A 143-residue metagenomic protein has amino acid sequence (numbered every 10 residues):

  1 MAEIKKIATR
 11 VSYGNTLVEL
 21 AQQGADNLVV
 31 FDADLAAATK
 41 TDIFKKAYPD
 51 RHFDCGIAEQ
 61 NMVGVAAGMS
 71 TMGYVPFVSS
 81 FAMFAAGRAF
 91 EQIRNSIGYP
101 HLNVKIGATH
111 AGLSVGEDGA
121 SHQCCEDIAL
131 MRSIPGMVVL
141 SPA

Functional and structural regions predicted by a protein language model:
M1-A143: Thiamine diphosphate
